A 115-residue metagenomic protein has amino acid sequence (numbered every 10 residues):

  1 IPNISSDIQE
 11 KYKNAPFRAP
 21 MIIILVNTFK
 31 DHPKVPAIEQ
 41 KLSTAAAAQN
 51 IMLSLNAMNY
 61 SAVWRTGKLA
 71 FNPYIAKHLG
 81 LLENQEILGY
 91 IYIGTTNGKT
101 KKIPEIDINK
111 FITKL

Functional and structural regions predicted by a protein language model:
I1-T44: Glycine/small-residue-rich phosphate/adenosyl-binding loop
N14-F17, L81-E83, P104-E105: Solvent-exposed alpha-helices and their adjacent loops that cap or buttress functional pockets in soluble metabolic
N27, T66-G67, T95: Short secondary-structure boundary segments
E39, Y60-Y74: GST superfamily/GST-like fold recognition
N50-I51: Aromatic/hydrophobic pocket-lining residues that form π-stacking "cages" and hydrophobic walls in ligand
N56-A57: Short hydrophobic alpha-helices that are characteristic scaffold elements of the AMP-binding
I75-L88: Short, electropositive alpha-helical surface patch
I87-L115: C-terminal helix-cap and adjacent tail motif
